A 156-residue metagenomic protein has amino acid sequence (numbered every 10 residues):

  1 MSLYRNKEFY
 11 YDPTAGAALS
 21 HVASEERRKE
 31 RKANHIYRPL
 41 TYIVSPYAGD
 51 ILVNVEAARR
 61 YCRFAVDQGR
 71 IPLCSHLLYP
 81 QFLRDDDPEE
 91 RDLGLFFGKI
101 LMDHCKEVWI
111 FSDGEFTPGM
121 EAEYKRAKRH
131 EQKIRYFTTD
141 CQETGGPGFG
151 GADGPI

Functional and structural regions predicted by a protein language model:
M1-I156: Conserved catalytic or regulatory cores that recognize and/or transform ribose-phosphate-containing ligands
